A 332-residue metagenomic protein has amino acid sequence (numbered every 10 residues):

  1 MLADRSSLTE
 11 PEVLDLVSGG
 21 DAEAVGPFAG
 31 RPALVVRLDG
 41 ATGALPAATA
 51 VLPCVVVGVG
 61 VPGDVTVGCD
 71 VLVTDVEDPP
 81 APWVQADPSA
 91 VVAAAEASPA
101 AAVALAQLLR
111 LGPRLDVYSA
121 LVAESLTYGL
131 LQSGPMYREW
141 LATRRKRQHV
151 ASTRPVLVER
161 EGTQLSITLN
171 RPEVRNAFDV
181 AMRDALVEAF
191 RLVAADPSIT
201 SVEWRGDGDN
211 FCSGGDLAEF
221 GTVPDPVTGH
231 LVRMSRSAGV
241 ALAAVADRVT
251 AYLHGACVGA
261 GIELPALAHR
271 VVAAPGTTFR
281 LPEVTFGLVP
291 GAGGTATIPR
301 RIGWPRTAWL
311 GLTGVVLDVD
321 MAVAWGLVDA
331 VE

Functional and structural regions predicted by a protein language model:
M1-T49, W140-D207: Conserved CoA-thioester-binding segment of acyl-CoA-metabolizing enzymes
S6-A29, L34-A94, S98: N-terminal accessory interaction module
L45-T49, A189, M234-V245: Catalytic-core regions built around general acid/base machinery
A50, A86-K146, G293-W325, D329: Crotonase-superfamily enoyl-CoA hydratase/isomerase domain that binds and transforms CoA-thioester intermediates
P62-S89, A93-A95, A243-A260, L264-E332: Crotonase-fold acyl-CoA enzyme core
V65, G206-G239: Glycine- (often His-adjacent) and acidic-residue-rich active-site loop that binds/positions the CoA thioester
L105, I167, R171, A185-L186 (+5 more regions): Terminal peptide-recognition signature
Q107, D209-C212, V258: Short, active-site-adjacent cap segments at secondary-structure transitions
